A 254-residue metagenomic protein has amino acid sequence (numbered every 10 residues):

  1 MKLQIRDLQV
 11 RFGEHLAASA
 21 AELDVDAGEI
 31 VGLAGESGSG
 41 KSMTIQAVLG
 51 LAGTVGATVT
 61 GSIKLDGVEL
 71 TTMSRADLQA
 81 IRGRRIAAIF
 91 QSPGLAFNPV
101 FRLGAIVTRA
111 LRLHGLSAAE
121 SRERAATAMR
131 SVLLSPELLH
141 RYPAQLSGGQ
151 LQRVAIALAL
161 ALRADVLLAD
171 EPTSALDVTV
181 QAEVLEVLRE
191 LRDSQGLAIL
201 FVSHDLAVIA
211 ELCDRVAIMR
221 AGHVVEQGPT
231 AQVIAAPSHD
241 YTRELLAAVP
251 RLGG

Functional and structural regions predicted by a protein language model:
L3, A18-A20, I81: Conserved structural motif at the start of ABC-family nucleotide-binding domains
A34-E36: The feature captures the beta-strand-to-loop junction immediately N-terminal to the Walker
E69, A119-E137, L246-A247: Conserved ABC ATPase "signature" region
Y142-L146, Q150: Conserved ABC ATPase signature
A161-D165: A short, proline-enriched helix->beta-strand linker immediately N-terminal to the Walker B motif in ABC-type P-loop
I209-E211: A short, surface-exposed alpha-helical micro-motif characterized by mixed small hydrophobic and charged/polar residues
